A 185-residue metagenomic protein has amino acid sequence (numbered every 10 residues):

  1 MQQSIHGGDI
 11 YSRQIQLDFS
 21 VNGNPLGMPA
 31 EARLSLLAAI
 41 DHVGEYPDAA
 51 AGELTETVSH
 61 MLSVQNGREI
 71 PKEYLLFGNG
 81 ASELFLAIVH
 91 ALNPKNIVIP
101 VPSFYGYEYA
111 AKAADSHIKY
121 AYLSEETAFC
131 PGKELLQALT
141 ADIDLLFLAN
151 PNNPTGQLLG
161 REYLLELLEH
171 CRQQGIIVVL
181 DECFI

Functional and structural regions predicted by a protein language model:
M1-Y46, T57: N-terminal "arm"/small-domain region of PLP-dependent enzymes with the aminotransferase-like
S4, A39, I97-P100, I177: Short linear sequence motifs
F19, V178-V179: Residue-level marker for buried hydrophobic side chains located in beta-strands that build the well-ordered beta-sheet
L26, A30, G52, I177: Electropositive phosphate-/nucleotide-binding environments in soluble metabolic enzymes
G44-R172, V179, F184-I185: Conserved core of the PLP fold type I
